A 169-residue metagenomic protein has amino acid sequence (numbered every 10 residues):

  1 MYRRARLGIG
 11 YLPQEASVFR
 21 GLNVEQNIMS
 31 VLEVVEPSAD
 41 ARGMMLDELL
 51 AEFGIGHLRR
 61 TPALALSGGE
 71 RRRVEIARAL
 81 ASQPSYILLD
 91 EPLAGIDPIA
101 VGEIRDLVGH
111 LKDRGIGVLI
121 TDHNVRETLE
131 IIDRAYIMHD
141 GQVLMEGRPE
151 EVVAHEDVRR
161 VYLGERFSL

Functional and structural regions predicted by a protein language model:
M1-E15, R20, A39-G43, R59 (+2 more regions): ABC ATPase NBD coupling module
G21-S30: Short coil-to-helix segment of the ABC ATPase nucleotide-binding domain corresponding to the Q-loop/switch region
M29, D40-L58, D106-G109: Conserved ABC ATPase "signature" region
P62-L66, E70: Conserved ABC ATPase signature
Q83: Conserved catalytic motifs of ABC-family nucleotide-binding domains
I87-E91: Catalytic Walker B motif of ABC-type/P-loop ATPase nucleotide-binding domains
